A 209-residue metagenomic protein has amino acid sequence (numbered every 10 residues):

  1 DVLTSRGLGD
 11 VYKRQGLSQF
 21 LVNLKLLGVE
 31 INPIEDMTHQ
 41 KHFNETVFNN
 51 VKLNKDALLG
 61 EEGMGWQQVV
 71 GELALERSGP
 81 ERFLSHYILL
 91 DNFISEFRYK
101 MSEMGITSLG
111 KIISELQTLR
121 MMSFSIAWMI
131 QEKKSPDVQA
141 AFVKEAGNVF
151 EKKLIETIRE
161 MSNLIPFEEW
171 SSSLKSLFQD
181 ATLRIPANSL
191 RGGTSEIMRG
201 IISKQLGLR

Functional and structural regions predicted by a protein language model:
D1-Y12: Single conserved hydrophobic/aromatic residue that forms the stacking wall/gate of nucleotide- or nucleobase-binding
S5, Q19, F43-V47, W66-V69 (+4 more regions): Tryptophan-centric aromatic hotspots in well-structured domains and transmembrane helices
G16-L24: A short beta-strand->alpha-helix segment at the C-terminal rim of the class III nucleotidyl cyclase catalytic domain
V29-M121, N188: Glycine-rich beta->alpha junctions and the first turn(s) of the following alpha-helix
W66-L75, P80, S162-R209: Glycine-rich phosphate/cofactor-binding loops in nucleotide/flavin-utilizing enzymes
E103-I106, Q117-S173: C-terminal helix-coil-helix/basic helical segment that borders enzyme active sites and/or dimer interfaces and provides
L109-I112, A140-V143, F178: Hydrophobic packing residues in well-ordered alpha-helices of helical domains and bundles
